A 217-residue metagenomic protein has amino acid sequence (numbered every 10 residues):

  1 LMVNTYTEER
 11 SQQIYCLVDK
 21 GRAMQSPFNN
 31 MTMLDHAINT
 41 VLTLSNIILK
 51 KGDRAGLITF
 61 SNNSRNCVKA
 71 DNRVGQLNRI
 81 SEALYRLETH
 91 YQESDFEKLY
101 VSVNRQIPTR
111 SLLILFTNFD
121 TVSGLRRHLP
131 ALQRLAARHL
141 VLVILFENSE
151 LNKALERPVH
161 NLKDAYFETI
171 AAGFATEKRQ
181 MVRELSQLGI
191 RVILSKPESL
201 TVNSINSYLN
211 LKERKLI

Functional and structural regions predicted by a protein language model:
L1, A23-Q25, S64-C67, T121-G124 (+2 more regions): Flexible loop/turn segments at secondary-structure boundaries
L1-G75, R110-L115, P130-R134, M181: An amphipathic, basic-hydrophobic helix/alpha-beta surface used to engage anionic, phosphate-rich ligands or surfaces
N30, L34, A70, E93 (+5 more regions): Conserved phosphate/pyrophosphate-binding and hydrolysis machinery centered on Walker-type P-loop NTPases, extending
N30-M33, L87-Y91, I114, N118-S123 (+2 more regions): Short, contiguous acidic/charged loop-to-helix segments that flank catalytic cores in large enzymes
G52, S64, E88-Q92, N104-R127 (+2 more regions): Alpha-helix capping/termination and helix-coil
C67-D95: Short, charged loop segments at secondary-structure junctions
Y91-V101, F174: A general structural motif
S123, R127-I217: Von Willebrand factor type A / integrin I
